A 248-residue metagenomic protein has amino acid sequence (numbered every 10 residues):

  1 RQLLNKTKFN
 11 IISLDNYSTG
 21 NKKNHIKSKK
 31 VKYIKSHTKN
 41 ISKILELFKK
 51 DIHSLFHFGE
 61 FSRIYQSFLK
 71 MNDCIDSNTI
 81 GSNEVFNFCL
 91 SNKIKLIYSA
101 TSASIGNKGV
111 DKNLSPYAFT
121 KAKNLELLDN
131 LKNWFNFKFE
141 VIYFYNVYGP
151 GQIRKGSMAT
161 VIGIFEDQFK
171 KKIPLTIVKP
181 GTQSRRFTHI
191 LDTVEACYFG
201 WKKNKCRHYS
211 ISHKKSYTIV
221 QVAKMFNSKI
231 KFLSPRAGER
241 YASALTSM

Functional and structural regions predicted by a protein language model:
R1-V147, L191: N-terminal Rossmann-like NAD(P)+-binding domain of SDR-like oxidoreductases, especially those catalyzing
K22-K23, L125, G163, S216 (+2 more regions): Short, surface-exposed alpha-helical segments at coil->helix boundaries
I44-L47, F88, Q168, A196 (+1 more regions): CheY-like receiver
R63, T101, N124, S157 (+3 more regions): Activation loop
K108, P150-I153, V220: Short beta-loop-alpha junction of Rossmann-like oxidoreductase domains
L114-Y117, Y145-A159, K179-I190, E239: Glycine-rich "substrate-gating" loop/helix at the edge of Rossmann-like oxidoreductase active sites
K123-L131, V161, F165, V222 (+1 more regions): Hydrophobic alpha-helix immediately C-terminal to the catalytic Tyr-X-X-X-Lys motif of short-chain
F169-M248: C-terminal substrate-binding subdomain of Rossmann-fold SDR/epimerase-dehydratase oxidoreductases
